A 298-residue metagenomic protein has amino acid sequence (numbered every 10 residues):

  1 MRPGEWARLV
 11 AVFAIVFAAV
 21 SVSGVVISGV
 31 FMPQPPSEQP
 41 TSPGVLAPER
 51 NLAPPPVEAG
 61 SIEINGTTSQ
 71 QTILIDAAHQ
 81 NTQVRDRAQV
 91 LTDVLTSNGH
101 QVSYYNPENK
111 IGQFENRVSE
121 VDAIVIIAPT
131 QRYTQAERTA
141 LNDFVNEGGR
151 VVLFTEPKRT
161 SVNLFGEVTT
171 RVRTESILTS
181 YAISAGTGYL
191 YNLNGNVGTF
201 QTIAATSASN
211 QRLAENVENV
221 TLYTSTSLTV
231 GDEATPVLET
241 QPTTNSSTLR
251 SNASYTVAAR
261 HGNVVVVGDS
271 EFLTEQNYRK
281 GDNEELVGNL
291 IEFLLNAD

Functional and structural regions predicted by a protein language model:
R2-D298: Short, surface-exposed patches at the edges or C-terminal ends of soluble domains, predominantly
